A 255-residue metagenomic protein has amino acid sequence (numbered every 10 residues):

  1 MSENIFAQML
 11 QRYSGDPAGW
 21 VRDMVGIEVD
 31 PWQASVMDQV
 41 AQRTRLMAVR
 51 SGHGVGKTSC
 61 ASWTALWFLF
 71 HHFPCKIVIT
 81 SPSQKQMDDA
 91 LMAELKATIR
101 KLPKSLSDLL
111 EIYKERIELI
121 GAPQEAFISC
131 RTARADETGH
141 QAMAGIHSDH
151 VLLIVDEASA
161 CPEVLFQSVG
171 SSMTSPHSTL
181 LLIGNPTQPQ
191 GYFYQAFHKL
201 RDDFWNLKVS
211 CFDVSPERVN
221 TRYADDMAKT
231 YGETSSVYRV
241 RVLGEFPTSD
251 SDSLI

Functional and structural regions predicted by a protein language model:
M1-I255: Phosphate/NTP-binding elements of NTP-utilizing enzymes
